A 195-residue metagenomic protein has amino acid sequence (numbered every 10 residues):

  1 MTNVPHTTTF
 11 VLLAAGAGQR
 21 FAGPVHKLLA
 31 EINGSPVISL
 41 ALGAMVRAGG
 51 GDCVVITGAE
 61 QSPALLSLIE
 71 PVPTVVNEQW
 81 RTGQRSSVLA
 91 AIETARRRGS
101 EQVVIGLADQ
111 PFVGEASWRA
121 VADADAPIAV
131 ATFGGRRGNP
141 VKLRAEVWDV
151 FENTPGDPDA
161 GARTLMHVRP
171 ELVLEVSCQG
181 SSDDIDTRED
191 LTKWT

Functional and structural regions predicted by a protein language model:
T2-H6, F10, P155-T195: Conserved alpha/beta core of the MobA/IspD/sugar-nucleotide pyrophosphorylase nucleotidyltransferase superfamily
N3-R137, A145, P170-S177: Nucleotide and nucleotide-moiety/phosphate-recognizing core
R20, V150-F151, K193-W194: Residues that scaffold the ATP/ADP-binding catalytic core of kinase and kinase-like folds
V25, G49, E152-P155, T195: Short, flexible helix/strand-to-coil boundary loops that buttress conserved ligand/catalytic motifs in alpha/beta
S62, V88, W118, W148 (+2 more regions): A general structural signal for well-ordered alpha-helical segments in protein cores
G106, P140, D183: Glycine- and other small-residue-rich loops at beta-strand/loop junctions that grip anionic moieties
G138-V150, R188: Conserved nucleotide-sugar donor-binding and metal-coordinating catalytic region shared by glycosyltransferases
